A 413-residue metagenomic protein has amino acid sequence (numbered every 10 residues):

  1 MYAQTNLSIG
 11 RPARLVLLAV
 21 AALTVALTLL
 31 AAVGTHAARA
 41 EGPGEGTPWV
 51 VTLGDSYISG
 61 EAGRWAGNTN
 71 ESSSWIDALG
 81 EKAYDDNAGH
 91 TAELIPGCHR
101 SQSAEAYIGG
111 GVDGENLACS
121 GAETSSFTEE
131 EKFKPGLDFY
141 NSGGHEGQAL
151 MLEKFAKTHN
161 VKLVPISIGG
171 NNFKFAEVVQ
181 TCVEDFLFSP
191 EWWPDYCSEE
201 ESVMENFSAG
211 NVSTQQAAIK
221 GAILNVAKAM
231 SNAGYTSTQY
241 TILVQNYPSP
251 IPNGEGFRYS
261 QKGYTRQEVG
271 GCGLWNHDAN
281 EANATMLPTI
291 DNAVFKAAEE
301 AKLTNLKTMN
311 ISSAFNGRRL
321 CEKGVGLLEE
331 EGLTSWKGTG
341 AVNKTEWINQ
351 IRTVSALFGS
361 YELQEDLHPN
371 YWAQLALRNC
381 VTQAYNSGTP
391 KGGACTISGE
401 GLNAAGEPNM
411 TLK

Functional and structural regions predicted by a protein language model:
Y2-L23, T47, E362: N-terminal export and membrane-targeting signals
L27-E45: C-terminal region of N-terminal signal peptides and the immediate post-cleavage residues of exported proteins
P43-G44, G60-A66, S126-E129, F175-Q180 (+1 more regions): Short, solvent-exposed loop/turn and secondary-structure capping segments
P48-W65, S74-I76, N171-F173, Y371: Catalytic nucleophile-elbow at a beta strand-turn-alpha helix junction centered on a G-D-S/GDSL motif, marking
S56-G60, C119-S125, G170-F175, P248-P252 (+1 more regions): Solvent-exposed loop/turn segments at secondary-structure junctions within structured extracellular/periplasmic domains
S73-G210: Conserved SGNH/GDSL esterase-like catalytic core that processes O-acyl groups on lipids and polysaccharides
E105-G114, Q215-I242, D278-N310: A structural motif corresponding to the C-terminal end of an alpha-helix and its immediate exit/capping segment
S249-H368: Mobile gating loops/cap/lid regions near enzyme active sites that modulate substrate access
